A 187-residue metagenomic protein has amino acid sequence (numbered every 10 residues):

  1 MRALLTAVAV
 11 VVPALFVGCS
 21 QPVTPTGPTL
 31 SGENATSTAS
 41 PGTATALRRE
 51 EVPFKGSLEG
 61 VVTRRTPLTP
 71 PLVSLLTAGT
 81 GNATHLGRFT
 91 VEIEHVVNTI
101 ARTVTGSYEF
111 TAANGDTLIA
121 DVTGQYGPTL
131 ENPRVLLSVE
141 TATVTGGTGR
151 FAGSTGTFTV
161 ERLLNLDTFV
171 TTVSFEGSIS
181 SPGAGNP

Functional and structural regions predicted by a protein language model:
M1-V8: Bacterial N-terminal signal peptides that target proteins for export
L15-G18: C-terminal motif of bacterial Sec signal peptides marking the signal peptidase cleavage site
P22-P187: Beta-strand-enriched cores of mature, soluble protein domains
